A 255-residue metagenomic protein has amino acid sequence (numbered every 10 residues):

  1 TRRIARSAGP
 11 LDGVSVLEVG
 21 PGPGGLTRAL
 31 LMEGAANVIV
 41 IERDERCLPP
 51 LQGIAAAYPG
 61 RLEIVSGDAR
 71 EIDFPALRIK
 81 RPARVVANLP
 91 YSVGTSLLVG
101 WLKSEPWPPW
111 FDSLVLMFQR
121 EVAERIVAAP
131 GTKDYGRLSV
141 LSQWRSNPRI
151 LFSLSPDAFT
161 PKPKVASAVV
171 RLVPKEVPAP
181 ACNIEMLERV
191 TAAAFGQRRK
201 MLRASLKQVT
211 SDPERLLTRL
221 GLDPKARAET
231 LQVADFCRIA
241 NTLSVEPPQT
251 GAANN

Functional and structural regions predicted by a protein language model:
T1-V190, T218, V245-N255: Catalytic cores of RNA-modifying enzymes
I4, L206, A240: Hydrophobic "lid"/C-terminal helical patch of Rossmann-like NAD(P)-dependent dehydrogenase/epimerase domains
V165-P174, A179-P213, D223, A234: An accessory alpha-helical subdomain
L222-N255: Short, amphipathic C-terminal "tail helix"
